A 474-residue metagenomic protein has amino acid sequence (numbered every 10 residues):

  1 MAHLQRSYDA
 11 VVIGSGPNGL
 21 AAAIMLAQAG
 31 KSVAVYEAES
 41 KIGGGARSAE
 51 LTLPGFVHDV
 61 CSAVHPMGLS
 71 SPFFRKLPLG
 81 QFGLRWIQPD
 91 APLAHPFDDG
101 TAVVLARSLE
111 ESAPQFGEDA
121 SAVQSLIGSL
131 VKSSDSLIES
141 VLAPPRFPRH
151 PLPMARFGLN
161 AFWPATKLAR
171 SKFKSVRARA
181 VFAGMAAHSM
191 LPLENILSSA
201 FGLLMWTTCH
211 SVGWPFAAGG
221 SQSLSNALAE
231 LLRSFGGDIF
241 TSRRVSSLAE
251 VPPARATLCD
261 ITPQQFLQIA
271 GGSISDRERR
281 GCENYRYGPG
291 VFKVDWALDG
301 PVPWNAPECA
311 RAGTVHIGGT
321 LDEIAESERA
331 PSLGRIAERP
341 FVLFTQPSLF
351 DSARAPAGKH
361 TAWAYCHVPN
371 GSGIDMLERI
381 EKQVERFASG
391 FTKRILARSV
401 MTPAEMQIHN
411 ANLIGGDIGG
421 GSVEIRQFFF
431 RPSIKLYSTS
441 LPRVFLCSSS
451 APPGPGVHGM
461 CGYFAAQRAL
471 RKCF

Functional and structural regions predicted by a protein language model:
H3-K132, S422: N-terminal glycine-rich phosphate/pyrophosphate-binding loop and immediately adjacent elements
D98-I196: Rossmann-like flavin
E111-P114, Q264-Q268, A297, P356-Q383: Conserved FAD/dinucleotide-binding core of flavoprotein oxidoreductases
A122, P301-V302, R335-E338, S372-A411: Flavin-binding catalytic cores
S175-P192, E338-L343, G390-P452: A glycine-rich dinucleotide-binding beta-alpha-beta segment and adjacent secondary-structure elements that constitute
M205-S246: Helical element adjacent to the flavin cofactor pocket in flavoenzyme catalytic cores
G237, T241-A355: Mid-domain catalytic core of redox enzymes that form a hydrophobic substrate pocket/lid adjacent to a catalytic redox
C447-L470: A conserved FAD-binding loop/helix module that cradles the flavin
